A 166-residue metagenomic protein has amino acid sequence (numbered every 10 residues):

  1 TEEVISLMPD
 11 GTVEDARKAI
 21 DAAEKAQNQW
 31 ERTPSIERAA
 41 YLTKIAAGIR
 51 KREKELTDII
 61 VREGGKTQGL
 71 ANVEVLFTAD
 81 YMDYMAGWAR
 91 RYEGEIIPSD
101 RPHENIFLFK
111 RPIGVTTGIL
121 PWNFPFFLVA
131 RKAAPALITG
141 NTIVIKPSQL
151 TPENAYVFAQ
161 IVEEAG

Functional and structural regions predicted by a protein language model:
E2-E93, H103: Glycine-rich loop-to-alpha-helix module at the N-terminal edge of alpha/beta enzyme cores
G94-G166: Rossmann-like NAD(P) dinucleotide-binding subdomain of oxidoreductase/dehydrogenase enzymes
